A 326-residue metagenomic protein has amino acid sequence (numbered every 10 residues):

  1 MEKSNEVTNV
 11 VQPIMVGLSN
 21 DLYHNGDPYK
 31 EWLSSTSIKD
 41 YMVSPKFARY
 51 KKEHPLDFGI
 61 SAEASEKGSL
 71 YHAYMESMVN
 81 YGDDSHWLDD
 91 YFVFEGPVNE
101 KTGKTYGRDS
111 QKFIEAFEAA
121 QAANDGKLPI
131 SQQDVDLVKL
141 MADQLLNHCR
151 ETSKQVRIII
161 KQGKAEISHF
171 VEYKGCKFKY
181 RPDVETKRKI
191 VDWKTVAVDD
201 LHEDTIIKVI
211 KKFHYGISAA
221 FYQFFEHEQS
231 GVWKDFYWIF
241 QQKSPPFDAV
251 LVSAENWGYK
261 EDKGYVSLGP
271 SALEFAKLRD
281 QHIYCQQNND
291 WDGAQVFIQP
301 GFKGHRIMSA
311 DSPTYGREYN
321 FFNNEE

Functional and structural regions predicted by a protein language model:
M1-Y180: Metal-dependent nuclease catalytic cores that hydrolyze phosphodiester bonds in DNA/RNA, characterized by
E2-N9, E118-Q121, I130, K211-G216 (+1 more regions): Metal-dependent nuclease catalytic regions and adjoining charged, substrate-binding loops involved in nucleic-acid end
A73-S77, K189, A220-F224: Residue-level signal for well-ordered alpha-helical scaffold segments within enzymatic catalytic domains
S77, Y81, A197, S244: Short loop/turn segments at secondary-structure transitions that flank enzyme active sites
D83, T102, D199-L201, P246-D248: Short catalytic/ligand-binding loop motif for oxyanion handling, primarily in non-cytosolic enzymes, centered on
S85, D89, D199-D204, W233-I239: Short acidic alpha-helical/loop segments enriched in Asp/Glu that coordinate divalent cations
Q155-K161, T186-D192, E226-K234: Secondary-structure boundary elements
H169-G216: Non-catalytic protein-protein interaction segments used by genome-maintenance enzymes to assemble and couple activities
